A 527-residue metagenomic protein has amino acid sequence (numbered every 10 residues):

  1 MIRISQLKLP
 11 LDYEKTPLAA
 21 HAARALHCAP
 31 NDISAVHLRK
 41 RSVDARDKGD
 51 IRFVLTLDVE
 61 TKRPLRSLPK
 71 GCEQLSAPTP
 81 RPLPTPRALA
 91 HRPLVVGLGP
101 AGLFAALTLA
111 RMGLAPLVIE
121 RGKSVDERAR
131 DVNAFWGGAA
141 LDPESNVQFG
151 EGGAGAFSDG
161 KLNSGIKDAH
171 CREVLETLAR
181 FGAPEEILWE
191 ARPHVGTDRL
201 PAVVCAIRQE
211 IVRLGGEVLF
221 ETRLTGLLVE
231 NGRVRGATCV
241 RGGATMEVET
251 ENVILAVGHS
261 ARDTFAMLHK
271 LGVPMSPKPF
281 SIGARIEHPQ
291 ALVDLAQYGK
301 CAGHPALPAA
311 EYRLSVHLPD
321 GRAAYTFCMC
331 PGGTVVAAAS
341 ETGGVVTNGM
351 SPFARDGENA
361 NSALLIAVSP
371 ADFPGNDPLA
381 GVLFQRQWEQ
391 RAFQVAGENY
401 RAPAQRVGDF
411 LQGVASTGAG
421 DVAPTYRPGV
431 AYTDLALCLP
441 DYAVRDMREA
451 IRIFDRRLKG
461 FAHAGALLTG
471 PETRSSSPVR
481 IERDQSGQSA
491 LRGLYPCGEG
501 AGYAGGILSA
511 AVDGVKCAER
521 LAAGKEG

Functional and structural regions predicted by a protein language model:
M1-I51, L57-G527: Residues forming the flavin
